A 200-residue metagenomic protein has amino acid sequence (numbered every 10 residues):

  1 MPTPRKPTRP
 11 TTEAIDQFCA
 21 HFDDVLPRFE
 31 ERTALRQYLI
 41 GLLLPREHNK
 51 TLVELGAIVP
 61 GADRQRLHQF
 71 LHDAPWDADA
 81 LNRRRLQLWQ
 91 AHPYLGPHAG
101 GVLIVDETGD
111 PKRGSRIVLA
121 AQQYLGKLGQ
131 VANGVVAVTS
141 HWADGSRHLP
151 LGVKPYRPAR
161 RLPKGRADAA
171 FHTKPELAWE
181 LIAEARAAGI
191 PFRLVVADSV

Functional and structural regions predicted by a protein language model:
P2-V196, V200: Conserved, well-structured functional cores that handle cations and Mg-NTP chemistry
